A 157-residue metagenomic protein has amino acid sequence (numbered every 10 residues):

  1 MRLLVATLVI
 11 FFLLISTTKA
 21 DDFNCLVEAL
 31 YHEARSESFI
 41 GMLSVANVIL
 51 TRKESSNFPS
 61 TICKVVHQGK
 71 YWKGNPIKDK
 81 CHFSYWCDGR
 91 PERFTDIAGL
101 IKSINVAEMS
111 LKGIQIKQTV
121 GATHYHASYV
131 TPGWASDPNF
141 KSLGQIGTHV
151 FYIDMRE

Functional and structural regions predicted by a protein language model:
M1-R2: N-terminal hydrophobic targeting signals that begin at the initiator methionine
V5-T18: Hydrophobic h-region of N-terminal signal peptides that target proteins for export in Gram-negative bacteria
D21-E157: Bacterial extracytoplasmic/cell-wall-associated proteins, especially those involved in peptidoglycan
